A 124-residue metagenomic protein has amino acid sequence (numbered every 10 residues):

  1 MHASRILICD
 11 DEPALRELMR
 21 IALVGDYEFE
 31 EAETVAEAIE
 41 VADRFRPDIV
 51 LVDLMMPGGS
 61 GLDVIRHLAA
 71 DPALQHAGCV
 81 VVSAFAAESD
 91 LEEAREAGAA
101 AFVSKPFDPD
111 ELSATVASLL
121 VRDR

Functional and structural regions predicted by a protein language model:
P13-E30: Two-component/phosphorelay signaling modules centered on CheY-like receiver
E31-I49: Acidic, metal-coordinating helix/loop segments flanking the phosphotransfer/catalytic sites of two-component signaling
T34-E37, S60-R66: Acidic catalytic/metal-coordinating carboxylates
D53, S83: Active-site residues of response regulator receiver
P57, Q75, A87, P106: The feature encodes the CheY-like receiver
D63, A86-V103, A114: Alpha4 helix (beta4-alpha4-beta5 surface) of REC/receiver domains from two-component response regulators
F107-V116: C-terminal output helix
A117-R124: The C-terminal output helix
